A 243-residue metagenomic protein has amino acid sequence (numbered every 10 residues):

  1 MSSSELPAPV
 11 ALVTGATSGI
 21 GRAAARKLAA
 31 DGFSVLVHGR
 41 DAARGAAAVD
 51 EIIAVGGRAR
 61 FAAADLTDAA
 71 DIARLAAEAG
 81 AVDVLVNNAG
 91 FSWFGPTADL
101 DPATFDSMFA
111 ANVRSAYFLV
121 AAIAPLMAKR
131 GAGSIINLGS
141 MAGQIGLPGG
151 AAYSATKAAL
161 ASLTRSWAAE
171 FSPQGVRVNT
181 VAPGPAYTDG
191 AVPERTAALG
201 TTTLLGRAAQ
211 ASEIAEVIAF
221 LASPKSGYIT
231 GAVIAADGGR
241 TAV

Functional and structural regions predicted by a protein language model:
T17-S18, D41: Conserved glycine-rich cofactor-binding loop
P96-T97, D101-F109, L199: Substrate-binding pocket helix/loop in short-chain dehydrogenase/reductase
A98, I145-A151, P173, G206 (+1 more regions): Active-site loop immediately N-terminal to the catalytic Tyr-X3-Lys motif of short-chain dehydrogenase/reductase
Y117, R207-A236, T241-A242: C-terminal substrate-recognition "lid" of short-chain dehydrogenase/reductases
V120, T156, T164: Active-site helix of classical SDR
P125, A169-P173, G227: Alpha-helical segment proximal to the catalytic Tyr-Lys
S140: Residue(s) in the substrate-gating loop at a strand-loop-helix junction that position the organic substrate next
